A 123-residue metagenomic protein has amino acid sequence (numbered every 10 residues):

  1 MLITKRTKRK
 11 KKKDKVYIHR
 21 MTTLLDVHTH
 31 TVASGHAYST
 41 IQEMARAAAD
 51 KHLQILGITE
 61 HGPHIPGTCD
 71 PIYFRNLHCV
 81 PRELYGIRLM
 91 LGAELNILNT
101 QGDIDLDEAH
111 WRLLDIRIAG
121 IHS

Functional and structural regions predicted by a protein language model:
T4-K12: Short, low-complexity, charge-dense intrinsically disordered segments
D14-Y17, T68-S123: Extended substrate/RNA-proximal surfaces in nucleic-acid metabolism proteins
L24-G35, I58-H61: Histidine-centered catalytic micro-motifs
H28, A48, E60, L89 (+1 more regions): Divalent metal-coordination and catalytic microenvironments
V32-S34, G62-G67, N96-N99: Active-site environment of divalent metal-dependent phosphoester hydrolases
A37-A47, T100-D107: Short, acidic/polar
Q42-L56, N76-E83: Alpha-helical scaffold segments that flank or form the walls of functional sites
